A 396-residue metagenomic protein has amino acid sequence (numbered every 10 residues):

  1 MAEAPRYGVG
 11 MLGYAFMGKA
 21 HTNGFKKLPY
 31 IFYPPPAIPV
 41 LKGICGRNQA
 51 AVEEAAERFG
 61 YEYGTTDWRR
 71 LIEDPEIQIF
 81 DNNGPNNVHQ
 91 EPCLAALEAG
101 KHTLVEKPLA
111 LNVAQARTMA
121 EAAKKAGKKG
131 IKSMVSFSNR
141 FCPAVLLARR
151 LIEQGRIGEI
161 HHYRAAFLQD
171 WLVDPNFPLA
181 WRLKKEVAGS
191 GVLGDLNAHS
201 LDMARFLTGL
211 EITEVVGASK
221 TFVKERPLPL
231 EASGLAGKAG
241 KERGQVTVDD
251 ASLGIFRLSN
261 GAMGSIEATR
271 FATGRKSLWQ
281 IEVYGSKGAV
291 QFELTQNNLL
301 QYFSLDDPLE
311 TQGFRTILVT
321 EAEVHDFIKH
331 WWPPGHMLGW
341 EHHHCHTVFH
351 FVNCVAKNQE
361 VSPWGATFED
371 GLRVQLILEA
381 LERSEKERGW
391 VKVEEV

Functional and structural regions predicted by a protein language model:
M1-E3, Y33, I79-D81, K124 (+5 more regions): C-terminal helix-rich "cap/oligomerization" subdomain common to oxidoreductases
M1-F59: N-terminal Rossmann-like dinucleotide-binding module
R6, F206, K224-D249, L253 (+2 more regions): C-terminal glycine/acidic-rich active-site capping loop/insertion
A20-I31, M119, R149-I152, F351-V352: Short, well-ordered amphipathic alpha-helices
Y33-P35, G64-E73: Short acidic low-complexity segments
I79, P85-N86, Q90-R140, G155: Beta-strand-loop-alpha-helix segment that lines the small-molecule cofactor/substrate pocket of alpha/beta enzymes
G130-K132, N139-V246, L300, R388: Predominantly a Rossmann-like dinucleotide-binding segment in NAD(P)-dependent oxidoreductases
A198, E267-K276, H336: Glycine-rich phosphate/pyrophosphate-binding beta-alpha loops
